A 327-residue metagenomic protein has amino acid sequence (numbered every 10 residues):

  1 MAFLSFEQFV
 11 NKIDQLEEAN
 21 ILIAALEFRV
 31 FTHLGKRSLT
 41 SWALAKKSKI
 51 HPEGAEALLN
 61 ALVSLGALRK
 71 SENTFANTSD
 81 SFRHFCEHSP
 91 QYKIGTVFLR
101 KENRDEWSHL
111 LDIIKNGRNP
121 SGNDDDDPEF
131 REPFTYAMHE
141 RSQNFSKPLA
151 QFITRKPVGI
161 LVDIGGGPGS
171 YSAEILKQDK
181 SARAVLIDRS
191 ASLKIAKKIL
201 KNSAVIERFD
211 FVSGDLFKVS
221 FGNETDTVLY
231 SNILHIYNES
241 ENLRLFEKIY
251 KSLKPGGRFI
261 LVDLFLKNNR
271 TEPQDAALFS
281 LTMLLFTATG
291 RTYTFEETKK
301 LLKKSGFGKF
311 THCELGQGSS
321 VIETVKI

Functional and structural regions predicted by a protein language model:
M1-R69, R155, I160, I164-I327: Alpha-helical subdomain
Q8-A25, T32-H33, S38, E53-G159: Conserved Class I S-adenosyl-L-methionine-dependent methyltransferase catalytic core
